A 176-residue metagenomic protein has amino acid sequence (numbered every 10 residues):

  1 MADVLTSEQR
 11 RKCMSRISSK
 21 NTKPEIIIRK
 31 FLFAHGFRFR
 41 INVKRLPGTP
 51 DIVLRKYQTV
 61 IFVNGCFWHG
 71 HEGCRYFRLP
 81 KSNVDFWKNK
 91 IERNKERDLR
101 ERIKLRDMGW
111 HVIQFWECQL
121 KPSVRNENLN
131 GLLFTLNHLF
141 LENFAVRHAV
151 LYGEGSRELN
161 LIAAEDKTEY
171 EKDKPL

Functional and structural regions predicted by a protein language model:
M1-Q114, C118-L176: Nucleic-acid endo/exonuclease domains
